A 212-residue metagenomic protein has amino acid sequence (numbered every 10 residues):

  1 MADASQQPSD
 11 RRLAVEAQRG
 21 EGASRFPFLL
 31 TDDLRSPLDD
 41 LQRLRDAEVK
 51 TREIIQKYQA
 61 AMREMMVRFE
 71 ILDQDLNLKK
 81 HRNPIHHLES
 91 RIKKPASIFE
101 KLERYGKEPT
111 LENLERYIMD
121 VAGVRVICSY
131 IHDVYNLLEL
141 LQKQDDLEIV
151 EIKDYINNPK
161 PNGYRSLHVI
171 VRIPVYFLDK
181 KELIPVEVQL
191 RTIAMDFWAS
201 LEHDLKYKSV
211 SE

Functional and structural regions predicted by a protein language model:
A2-D3, Q18: Acidic, glycine-enriched catalytic cores built around paired aspartates
P8-M62, F69-D75, V186-E212: An acidic, glycine-/histidine-flanked metal-binding catalytic module
S24-F26, E108-L111, P159-P161, P174: Phosphate-end processing signature that detects enzymes handling 5′-triphosphorylated RNA and polyphosphate
P27-L30, L34, E53-K57, N83-S90 (+2 more regions): Glycine-rich, low-complexity intrinsically disordered segments
A61-M66, E70-K107: Surface-exposed, low-hydrophobicity interaction/linker segments
P109-M119: Short, flexible, solvent-exposed loop/turn segments with mixed acidic/basic and small polar residues
E115, C128-E212: Long beta-strand-rich cores associated with HINT superfamily self-processing modules
V121-C128: Terminal, regulation- and interaction-focused segments at domain boundaries
